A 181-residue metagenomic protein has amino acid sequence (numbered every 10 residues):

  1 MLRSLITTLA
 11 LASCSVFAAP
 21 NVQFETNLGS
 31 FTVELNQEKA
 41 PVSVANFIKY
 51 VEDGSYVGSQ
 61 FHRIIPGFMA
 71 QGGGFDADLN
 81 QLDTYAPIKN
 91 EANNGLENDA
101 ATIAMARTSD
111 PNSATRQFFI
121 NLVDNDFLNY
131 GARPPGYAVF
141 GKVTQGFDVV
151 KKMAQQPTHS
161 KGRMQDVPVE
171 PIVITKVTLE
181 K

Functional and structural regions predicted by a protein language model:
S4-S13: Sec-dependent N-terminal signal peptides
V16-K181: Cyclophilin-like peptidyl-prolyl cis-trans isomerases
